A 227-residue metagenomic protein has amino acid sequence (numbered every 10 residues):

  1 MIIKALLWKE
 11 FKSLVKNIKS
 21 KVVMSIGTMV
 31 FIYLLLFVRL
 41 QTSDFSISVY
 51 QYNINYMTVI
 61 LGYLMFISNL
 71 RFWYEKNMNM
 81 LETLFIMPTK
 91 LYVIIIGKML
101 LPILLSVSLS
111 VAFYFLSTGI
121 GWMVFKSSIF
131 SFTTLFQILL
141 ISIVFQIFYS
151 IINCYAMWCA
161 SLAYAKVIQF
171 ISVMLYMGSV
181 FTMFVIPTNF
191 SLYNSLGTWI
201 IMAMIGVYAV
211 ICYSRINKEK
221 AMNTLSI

Functional and structural regions predicted by a protein language model:
M1-N79, G97-I227: Hydrophobic alpha-helical transmembrane segments of membrane proteins
F85-L91: Short helix-to-coil transition segments within interhelical loops that connect adjacent transmembrane helices
